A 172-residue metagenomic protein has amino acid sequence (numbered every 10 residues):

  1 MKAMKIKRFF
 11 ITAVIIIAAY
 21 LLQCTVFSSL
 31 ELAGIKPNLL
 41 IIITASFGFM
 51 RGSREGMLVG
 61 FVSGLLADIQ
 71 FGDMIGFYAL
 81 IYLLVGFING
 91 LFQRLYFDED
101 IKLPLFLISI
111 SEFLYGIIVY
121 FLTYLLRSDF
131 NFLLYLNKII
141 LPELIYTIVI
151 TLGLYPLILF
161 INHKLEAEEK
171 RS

Functional and structural regions predicted by a protein language model:
M1-S172: Terminal, non-globular segments
